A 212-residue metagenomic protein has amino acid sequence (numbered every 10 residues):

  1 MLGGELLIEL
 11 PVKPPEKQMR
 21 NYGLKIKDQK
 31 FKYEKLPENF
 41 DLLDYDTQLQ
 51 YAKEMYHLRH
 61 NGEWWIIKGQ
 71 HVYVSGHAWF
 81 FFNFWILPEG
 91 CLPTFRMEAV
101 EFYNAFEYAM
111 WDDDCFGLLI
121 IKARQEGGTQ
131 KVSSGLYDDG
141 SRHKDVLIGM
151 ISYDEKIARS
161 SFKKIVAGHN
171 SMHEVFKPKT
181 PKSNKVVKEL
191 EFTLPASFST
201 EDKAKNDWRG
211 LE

Functional and structural regions predicted by a protein language model:
M1-E212: Phosphate/NTP-binding elements of NTP-utilizing enzymes
